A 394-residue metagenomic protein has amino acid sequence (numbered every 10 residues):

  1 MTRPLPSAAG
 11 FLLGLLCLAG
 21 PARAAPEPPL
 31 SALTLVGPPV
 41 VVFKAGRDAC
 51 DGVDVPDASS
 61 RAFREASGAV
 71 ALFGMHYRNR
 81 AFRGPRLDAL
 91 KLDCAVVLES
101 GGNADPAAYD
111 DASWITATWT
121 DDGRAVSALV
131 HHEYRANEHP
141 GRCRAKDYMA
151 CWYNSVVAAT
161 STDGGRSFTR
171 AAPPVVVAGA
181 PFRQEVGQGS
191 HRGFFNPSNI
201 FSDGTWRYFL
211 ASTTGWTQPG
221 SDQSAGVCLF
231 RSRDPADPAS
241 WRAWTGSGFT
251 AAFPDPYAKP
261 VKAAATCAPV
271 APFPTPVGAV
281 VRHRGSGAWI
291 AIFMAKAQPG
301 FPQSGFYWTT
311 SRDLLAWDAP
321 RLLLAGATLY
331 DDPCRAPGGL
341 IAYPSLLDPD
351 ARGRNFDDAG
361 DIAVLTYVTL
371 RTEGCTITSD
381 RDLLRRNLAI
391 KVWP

Functional and structural regions predicted by a protein language model:
M1-F11: Bacterial N-terminal signal peptides that target proteins for export
A9-A19: Bacterial N-terminal signal peptides
G20-A24: Sec/Tat signal peptide C-region and signal peptidase I cleavage site
A25-D111, W119-G187, D203-F273, R282-R335 (+1 more regions): Beta-rich carbohydrate-recognition and catalytic domains
P56-A58, A112-I115, F194-P197, P274-V277 (+1 more regions): Beta-rich catalytic cores
A62, T118, S198-I200, G278-V280 (+1 more regions): Hydrophobic core register within WD40 beta-propeller blades
L340-R354: A short, acidic, amphipathic alpha-helical segment used as a generic capping/interface helix at domain edges
